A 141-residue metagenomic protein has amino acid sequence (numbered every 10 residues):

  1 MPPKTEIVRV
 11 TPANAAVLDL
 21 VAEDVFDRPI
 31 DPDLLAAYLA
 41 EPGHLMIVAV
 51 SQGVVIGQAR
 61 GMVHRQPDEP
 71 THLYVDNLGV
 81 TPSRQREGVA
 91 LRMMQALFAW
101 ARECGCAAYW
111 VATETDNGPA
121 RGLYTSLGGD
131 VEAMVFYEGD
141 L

Functional and structural regions predicted by a protein language model:
P2-L18: A short beta-loop-alpha structural element at the N-terminal edge of CoA-dependent acyl/N-acetyltransferase catalytic
T5, V54-Q58, L73: Glycine-rich phosphate/pyrophosphate-binding loop shared by adenosine-nucleotide-utilizing enzymes
D27-M46: Active-site rim helix/loop that mediates acceptor-substrate recognition in acyltransferases
V48, V54-V63, G79: Conserved beta-strand in the GNAT
H64-V75, Q85, E132-A133: A conserved beta-turn-beta hairpin within the catalytic core of GNAT-like acetyltransferases that forms part
R84, G88-A96: Conserved acetyl-CoA pyrophosphate-binding loop and the N-cap/start of the following alpha-helix in GNAT-like
L91, T115-V135: Conserved active-site alpha-helix within GNAT-family acetyltransferase domains
A101-A112: Conserved GNAT acetyl-CoA-binding A-motif
